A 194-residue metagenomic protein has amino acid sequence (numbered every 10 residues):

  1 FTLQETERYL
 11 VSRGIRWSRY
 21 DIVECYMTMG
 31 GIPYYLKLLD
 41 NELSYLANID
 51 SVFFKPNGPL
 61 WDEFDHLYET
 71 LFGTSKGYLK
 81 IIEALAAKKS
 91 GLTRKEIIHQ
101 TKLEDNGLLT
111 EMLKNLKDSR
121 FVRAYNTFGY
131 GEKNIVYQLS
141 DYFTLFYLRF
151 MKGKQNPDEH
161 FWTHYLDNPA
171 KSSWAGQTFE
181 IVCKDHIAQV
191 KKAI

Functional and structural regions predicted by a protein language model:
F1-D21: Conserved small helical "lid"/interfacial subdomain of P-loop NTPases
T6-E7, I22, R94, K184: Generic structural marker for isolated residues within well-ordered, non-membrane alpha-helices of soluble domains
Y9-R16, T28, A84, K88 (+1 more regions): Mid-sequence acidic-hydrophobic segments that form the walls of catalytic/ligand-binding cavities or oligomerization
L10, C25-Y26, I97, I187: Broad structural signal for hydrophobic residues in well-ordered alpha-helices, predominantly aliphatic
W17-V23, M27-L38, L79: The conserved phosphate-sensing helix
P33-I194: Accessory nucleic acid-recognition modules appended to NTPase machines
